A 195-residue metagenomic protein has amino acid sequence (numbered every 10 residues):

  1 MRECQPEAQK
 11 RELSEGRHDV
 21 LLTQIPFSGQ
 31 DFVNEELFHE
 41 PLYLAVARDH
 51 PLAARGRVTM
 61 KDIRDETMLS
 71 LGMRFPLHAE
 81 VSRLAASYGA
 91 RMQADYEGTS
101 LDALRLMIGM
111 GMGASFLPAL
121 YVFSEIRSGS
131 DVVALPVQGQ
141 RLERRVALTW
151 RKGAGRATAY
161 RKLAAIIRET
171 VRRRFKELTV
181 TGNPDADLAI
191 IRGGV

Functional and structural regions predicted by a protein language model:
M1-Q5, Q24-I25, L71, R91-S100: Short beta-strand-to-loop elements that line the ligand-binding cleft of bilobed periplasmic-binding protein-like
R2-E12, Q24, E80, Y121-V122 (+1 more regions): N-terminal winged-helix
Q5-L42, V46, R83, G109-M112 (+1 more regions): Short beta-strand-centered segments that line the small-molecule binding cleft or hinge of alpha/beta clamshell
Q30-P41, R55-G56, D62, D102-K152 (+1 more regions): Beta-alpha-beta core module
V46-A47, L71-G72, A94, L117: Thr-Gly-centered strand-to-loop micro-motif
A47-P51, K152-A154: Short loop segments at secondary-structure junctions
A53, T67-Y88, R156-N183: Secondary-structure junction motif
L178-V195: An extracytoplasmic/periplasmic, membrane-proximal ligand-sensing/linker region
